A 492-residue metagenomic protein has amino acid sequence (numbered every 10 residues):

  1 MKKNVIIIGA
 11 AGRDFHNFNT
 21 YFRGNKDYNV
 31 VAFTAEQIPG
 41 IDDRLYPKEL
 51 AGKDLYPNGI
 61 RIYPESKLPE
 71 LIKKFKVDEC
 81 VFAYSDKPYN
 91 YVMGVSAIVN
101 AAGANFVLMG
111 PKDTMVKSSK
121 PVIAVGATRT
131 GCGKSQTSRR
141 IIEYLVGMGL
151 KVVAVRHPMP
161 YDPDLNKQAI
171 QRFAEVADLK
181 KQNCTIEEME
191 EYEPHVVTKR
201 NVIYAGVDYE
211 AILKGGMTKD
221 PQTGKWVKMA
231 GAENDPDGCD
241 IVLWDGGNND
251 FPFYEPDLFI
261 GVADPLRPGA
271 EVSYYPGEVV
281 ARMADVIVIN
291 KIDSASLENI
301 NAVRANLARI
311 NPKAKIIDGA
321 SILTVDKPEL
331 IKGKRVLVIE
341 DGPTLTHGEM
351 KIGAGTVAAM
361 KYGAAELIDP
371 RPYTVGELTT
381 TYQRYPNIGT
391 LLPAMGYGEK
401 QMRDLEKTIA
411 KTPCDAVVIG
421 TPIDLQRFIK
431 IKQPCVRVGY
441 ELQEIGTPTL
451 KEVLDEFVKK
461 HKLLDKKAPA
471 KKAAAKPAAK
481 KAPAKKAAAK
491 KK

Functional and structural regions predicted by a protein language model:
K3-F75, E366-D369, Y373-T379: A solvent-exposed beta-alpha-beta segment
N4-I8, A124, K151-V155, R335-I339: Conserved beta-strand elements of the Class I
K48-P111, M402, P413-D424: Phosphate-bearing ligand-interacting subdomains that bind or position ATP/ADP/UDP/GDP/NAD(P) or nucleotide-linked
T114-D162: Walker A (P-loop) phosphate-binding motif
Y144-P256, Y274, T408: ATP-dependent carboxylate-amine ligase catalytic core
Q222-G333, V338-D341, L345-V357, L425-K460: Conserved catalytic-core segment of NTP-binding enzymes
I331-G333, L337-A394: Redox- and metal-dependent alpha/beta enzyme cores, enriched for Fe-S-associated oxidoreductases and cofactor-handling
A468-A489: Low-complexity, polybasic segments enriched for Lys interleaved with small residues
